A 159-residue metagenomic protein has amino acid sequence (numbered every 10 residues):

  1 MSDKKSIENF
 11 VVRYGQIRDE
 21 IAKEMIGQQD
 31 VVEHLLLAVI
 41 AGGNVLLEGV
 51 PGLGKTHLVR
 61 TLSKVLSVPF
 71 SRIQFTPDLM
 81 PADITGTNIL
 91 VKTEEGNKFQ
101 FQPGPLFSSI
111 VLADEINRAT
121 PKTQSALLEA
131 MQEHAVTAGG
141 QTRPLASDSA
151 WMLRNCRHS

Functional and structural regions predicted by a protein language model:
I7-L53: Pre-Walker A (pre-P-loop) alpha-helix and adjacent loop at the N terminus of AAA/AAA+ ATPase modules, a conserved
E33, I40-G42, L66, T85 (+5 more regions): Short loop/turn elements that form and flank the Walker-type P-loop nucleotide-binding site in RecA-like NTPase cores
H34-L37, L90-L112: Conserved alpha-helical scaffold flanking the Walker A/P-loop in AAA+ ATPase domains
L36-P77, L90: Walker A/P-loop
V45, V111, W151: Conserved beta-strand position immediately N-terminal to the Walker
G49, D114-E115, A126: Walker B catalytic acidic pair
H57, K122, A126: Conserved Walker
V91-N97, E115-T123, M131-S159: Canonical AAA+ ATPase core
